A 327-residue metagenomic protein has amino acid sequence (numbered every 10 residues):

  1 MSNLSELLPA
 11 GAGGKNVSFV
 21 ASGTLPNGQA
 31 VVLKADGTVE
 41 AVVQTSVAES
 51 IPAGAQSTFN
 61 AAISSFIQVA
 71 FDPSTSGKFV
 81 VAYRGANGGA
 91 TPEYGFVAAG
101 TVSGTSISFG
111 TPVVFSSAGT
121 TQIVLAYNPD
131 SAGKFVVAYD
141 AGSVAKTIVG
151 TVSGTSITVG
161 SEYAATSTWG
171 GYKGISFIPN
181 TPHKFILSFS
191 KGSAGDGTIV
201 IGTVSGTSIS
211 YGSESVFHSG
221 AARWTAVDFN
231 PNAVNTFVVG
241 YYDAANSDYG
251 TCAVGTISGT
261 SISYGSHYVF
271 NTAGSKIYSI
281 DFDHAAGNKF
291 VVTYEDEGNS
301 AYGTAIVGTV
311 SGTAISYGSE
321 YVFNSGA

Functional and structural regions predicted by a protein language model:
M1-A327: Polar, enzyme-active/binding microenvironments
